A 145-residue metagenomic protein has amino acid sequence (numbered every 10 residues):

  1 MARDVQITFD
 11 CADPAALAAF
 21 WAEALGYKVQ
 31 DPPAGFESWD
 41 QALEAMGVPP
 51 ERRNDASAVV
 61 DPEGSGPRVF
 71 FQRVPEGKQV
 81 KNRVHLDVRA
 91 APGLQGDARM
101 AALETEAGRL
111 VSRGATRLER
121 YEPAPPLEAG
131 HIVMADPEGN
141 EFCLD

Functional and structural regions predicted by a protein language model:
A2-F9, L25, P32, E44-V48 (+4 more regions): Vicinal oxygen chelate
A12-E23: Hydrophobic ligand-binding cavity/cleft-lining segments
A16-L17, L94-A102: Short, conserved charged micro-motifs
F36-E44: Short beta-edge strand/loop motif at the mouth of beta-sheet-based domains
R52-D55: A short helix-loop-beta-strand connector motif used in the catalytic cores of GNAT acetyltransferases and, in some
